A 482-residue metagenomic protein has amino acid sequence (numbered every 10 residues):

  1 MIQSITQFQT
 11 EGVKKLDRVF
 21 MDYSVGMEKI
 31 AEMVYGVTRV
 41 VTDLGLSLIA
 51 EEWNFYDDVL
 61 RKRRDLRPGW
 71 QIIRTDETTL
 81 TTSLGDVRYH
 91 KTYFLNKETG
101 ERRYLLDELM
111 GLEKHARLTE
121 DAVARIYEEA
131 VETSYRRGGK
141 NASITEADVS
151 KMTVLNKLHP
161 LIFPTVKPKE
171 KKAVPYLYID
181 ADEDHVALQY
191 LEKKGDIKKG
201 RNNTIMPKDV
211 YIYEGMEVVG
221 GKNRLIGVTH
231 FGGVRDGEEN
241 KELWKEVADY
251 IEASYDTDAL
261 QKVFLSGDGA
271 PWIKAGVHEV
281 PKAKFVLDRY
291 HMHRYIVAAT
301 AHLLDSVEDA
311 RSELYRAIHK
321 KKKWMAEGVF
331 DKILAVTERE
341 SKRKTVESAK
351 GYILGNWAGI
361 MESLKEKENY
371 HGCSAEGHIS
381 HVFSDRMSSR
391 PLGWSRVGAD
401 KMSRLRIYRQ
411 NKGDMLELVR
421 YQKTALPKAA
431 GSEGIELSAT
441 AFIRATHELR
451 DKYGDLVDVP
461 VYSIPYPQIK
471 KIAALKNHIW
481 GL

Functional and structural regions predicted by a protein language model:
M1-S47, E51, F94-L482: Catalytic center-proximal scaffold of phosphoryl-transfer enzymes
G45-R64: Short N-terminal amphipathic alpha-helices
D58-H115: An N-terminal low-complexity regulatory-tail signal and nearby short nucleic-acid-interaction modules
